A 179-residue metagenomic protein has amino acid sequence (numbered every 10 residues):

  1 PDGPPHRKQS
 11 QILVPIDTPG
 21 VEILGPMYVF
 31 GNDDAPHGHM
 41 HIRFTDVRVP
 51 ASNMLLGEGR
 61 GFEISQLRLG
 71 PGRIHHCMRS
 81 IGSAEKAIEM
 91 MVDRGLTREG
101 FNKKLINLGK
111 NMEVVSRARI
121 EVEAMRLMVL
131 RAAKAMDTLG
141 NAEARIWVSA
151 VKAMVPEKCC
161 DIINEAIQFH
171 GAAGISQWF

Functional and structural regions predicted by a protein language model:
P1-E89, D93, K103: FAD-binding core of flavoproteins
Q66-L67, I162, H170-F179: Glycine-rich phosphate/cofactor-binding loops in nucleotide/flavin-utilizing enzymes
L69-G72, K110-V114, E143-V151: Short beta-alpha connecting loops at secondary-structure transitions that line or flank enzyme active sites
C77-A84, N111-V114, A118-E121, V151-K158: Amphipathic alpha-helix face/heptad-repeat signature
V92-I106, R119-M154, I167-I175: C-terminal helix-coil-helix/basic helical segment that borders enzyme active sites and/or dimer interfaces and provides
K158-A166: Hydrophobic alpha-helical segments of membrane proteins
